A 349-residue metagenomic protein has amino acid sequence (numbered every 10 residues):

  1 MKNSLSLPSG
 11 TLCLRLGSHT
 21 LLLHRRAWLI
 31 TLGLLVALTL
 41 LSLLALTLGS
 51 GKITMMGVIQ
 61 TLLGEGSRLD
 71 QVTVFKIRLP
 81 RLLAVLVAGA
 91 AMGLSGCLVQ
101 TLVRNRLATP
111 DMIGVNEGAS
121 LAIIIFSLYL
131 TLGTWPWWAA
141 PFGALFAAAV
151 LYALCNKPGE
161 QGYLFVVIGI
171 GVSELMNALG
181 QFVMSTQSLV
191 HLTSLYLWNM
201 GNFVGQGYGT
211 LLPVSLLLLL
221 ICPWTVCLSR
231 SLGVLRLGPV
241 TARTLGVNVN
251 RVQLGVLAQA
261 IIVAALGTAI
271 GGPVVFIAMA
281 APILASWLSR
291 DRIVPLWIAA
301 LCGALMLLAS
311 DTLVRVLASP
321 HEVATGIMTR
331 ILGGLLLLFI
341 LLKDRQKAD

Functional and structural regions predicted by a protein language model:
K2-D349: Alpha-helical transmembrane segments in inner-membrane proteins
